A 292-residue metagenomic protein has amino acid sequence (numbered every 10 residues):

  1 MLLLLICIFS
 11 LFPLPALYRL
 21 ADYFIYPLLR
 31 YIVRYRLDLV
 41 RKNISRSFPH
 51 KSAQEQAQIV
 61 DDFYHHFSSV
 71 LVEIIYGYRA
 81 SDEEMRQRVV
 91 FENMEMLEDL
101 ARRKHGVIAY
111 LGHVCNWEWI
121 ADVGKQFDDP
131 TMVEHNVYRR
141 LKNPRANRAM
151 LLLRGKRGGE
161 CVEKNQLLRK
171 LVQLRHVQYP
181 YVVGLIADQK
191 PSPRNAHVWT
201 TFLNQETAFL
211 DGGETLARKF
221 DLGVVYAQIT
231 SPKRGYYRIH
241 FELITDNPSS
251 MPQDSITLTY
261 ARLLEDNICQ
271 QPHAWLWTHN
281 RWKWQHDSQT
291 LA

Functional and structural regions predicted by a protein language model:
M1-N116, N147-L152, G158: Membrane-anchoring hydrophobic helices of lipid-metabolizing enzymes
L29, M85, Y138-R139, T201-F202 (+1 more regions): A generic structural signal for short
V33, H113, N143, E206 (+1 more regions): Charged, low-complexity surface patches
R36, V89, E163, I256-T259: Soluble or luminal CAZymes and related metallo-dependent hydrolases
D38, E118, N147-R148, R169 (+2 more regions): Residue-level marker for well-ordered alpha-helical positions
R41-K42, A121, L151, H197 (+2 more regions): Short glycine-/small-residue-rich flexible loop motifs, especially phosphate/cofactor-binding loops
H50, Q54, Q58-D61, D99 (+3 more regions): Non-catalytic C-terminal accessory region of glycerolipid acyltransferases and related lyso-lipid remodeling enzymes
R103-N165, S192-T201: Catalytic core of membrane glycerolipid acyltransferases/transacylases, capturing the structured, soluble-facing
